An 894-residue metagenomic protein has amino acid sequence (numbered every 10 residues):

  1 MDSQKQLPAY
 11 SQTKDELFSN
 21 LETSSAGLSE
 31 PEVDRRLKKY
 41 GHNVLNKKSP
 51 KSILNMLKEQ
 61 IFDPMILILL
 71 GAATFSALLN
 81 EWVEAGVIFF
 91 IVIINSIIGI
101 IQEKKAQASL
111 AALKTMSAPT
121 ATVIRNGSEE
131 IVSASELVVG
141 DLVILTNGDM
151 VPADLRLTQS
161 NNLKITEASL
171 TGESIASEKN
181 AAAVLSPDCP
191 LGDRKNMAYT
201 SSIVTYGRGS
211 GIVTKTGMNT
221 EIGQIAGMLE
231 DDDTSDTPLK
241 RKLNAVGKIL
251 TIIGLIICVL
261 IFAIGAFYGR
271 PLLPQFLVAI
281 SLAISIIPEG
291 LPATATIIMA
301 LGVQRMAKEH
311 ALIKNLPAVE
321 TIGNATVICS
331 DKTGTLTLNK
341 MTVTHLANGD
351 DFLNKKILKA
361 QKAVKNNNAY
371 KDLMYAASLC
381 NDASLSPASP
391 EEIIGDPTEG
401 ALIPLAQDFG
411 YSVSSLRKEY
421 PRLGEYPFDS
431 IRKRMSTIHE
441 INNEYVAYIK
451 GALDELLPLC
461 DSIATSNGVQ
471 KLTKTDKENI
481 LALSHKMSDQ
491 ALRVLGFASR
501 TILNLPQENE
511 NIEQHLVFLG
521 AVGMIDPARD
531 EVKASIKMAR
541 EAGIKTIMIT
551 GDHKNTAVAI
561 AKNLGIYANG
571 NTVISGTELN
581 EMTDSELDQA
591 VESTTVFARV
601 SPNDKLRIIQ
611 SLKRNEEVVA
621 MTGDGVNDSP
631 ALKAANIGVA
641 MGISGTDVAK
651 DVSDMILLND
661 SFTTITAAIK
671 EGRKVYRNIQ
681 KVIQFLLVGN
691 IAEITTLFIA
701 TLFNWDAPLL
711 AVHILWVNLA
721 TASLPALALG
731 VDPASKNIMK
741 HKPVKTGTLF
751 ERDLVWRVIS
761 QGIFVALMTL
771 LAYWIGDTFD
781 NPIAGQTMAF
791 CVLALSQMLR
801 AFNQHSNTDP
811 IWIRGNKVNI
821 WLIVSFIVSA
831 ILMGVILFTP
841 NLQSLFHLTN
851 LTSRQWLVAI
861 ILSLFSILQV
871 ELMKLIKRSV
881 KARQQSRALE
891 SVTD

Functional and structural regions predicted by a protein language model:
M1-K740, F750, I763, Y773-D777 (+2 more regions): Conserved cytosolic headpiece of P-type ATPases
P743-I763, P782-M788: Membrane-water interface at loop-to-transmembrane-helix junctions
A766-L767: Pore-domain transmembrane helices of cation channels
A794-L795: Helicase-primase coupling helices
Q804: A C-terminal functional module that forms or caps the active site or interfaces directly with catalytic machinery
